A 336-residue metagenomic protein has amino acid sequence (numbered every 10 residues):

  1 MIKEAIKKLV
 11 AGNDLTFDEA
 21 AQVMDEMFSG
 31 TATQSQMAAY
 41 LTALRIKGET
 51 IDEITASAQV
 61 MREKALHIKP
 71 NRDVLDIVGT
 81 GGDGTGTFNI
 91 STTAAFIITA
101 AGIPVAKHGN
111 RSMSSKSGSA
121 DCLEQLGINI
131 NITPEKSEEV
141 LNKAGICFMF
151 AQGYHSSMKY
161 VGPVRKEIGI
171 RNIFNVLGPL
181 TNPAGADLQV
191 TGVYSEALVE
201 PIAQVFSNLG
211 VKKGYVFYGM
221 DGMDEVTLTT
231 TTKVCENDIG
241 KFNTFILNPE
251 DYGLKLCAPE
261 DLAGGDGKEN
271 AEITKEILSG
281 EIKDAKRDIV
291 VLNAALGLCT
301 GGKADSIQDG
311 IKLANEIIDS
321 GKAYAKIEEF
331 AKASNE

Functional and structural regions predicted by a protein language model:
M1, S114-G118, T133, L198 (+1 more regions): Short acidic-hydrophobic sequence patches enriched in Asp/Glu that either
M1-T87, T99-A101, V105, L256-L262 (+4 more regions): Acidic, glycine/proline-rich low-complexity segments that act as flexible tails and inter-domain linkers
K8, E63-L66, T87, G102 (+2 more regions): Glycine-rich anion-binding loops and their surrounding alpha/beta cores
A39, T93-I97, I289, N293-L296: Short amphipathic alpha-helical face segments that pack within enzyme cores and frequently flank/anchor catalytic
L41, F88-A144: A glycine-rich phosphate/pyrophosphate-binding beta-strand-loop-alpha-helix module
G79-G84, G109-S115, Y154, M220-D221: Acidic, glycine-rich active-site loops and adjacent beta-strand->loop/helix elements that engage anionic groups
